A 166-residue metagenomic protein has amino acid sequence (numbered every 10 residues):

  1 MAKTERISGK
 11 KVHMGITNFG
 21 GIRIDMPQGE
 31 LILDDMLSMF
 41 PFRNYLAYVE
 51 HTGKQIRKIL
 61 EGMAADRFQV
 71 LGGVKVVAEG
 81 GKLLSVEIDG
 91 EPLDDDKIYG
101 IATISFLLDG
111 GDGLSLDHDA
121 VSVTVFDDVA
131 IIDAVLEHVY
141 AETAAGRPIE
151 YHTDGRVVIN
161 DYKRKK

Functional and structural regions predicted by a protein language model:
A2-K166: Feature captures C-terminal
